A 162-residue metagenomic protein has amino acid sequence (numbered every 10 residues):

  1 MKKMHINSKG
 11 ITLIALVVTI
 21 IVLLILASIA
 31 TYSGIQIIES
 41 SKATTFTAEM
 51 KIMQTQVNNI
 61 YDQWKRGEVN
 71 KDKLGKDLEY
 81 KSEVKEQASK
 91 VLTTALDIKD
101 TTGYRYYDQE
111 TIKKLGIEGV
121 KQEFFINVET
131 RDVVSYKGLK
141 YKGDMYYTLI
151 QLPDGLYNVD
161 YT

Functional and structural regions predicted by a protein language model:
M1-I11: N-terminal leader/signal peptides at the extreme start of proteins
H5, A15, K42: Generic anion/oxyanion-binding catalytic loop in active/binding sites
S8, I21, I29, A48 (+1 more regions): Short, well-structured alpha-helical interface segments that form or flank functional binding sites
I11-I20: N-terminal signal-anchor/signal peptide hydrophobic helix marking the start of the first transmembrane segment
L23-K42: C-terminal juxtamembrane segment of a hydrophobic transmembrane alpha-helix
E39-N70: Membrane-proximal N-terminal amphipathic helix
D62-T162: Periplasmic/extracellular, small/polar-rich flexible segments of pilin-like filament-forming proteins
